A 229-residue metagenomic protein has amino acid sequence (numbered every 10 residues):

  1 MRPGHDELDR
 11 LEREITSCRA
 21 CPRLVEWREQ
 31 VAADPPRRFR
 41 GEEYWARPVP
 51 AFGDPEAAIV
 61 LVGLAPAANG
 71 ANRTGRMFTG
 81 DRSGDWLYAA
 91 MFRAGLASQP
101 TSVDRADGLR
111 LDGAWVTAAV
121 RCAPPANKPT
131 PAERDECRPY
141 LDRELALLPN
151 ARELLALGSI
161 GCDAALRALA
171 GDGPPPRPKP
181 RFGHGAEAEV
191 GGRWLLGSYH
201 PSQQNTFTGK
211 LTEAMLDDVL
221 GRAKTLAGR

Functional and structural regions predicted by a protein language model:
R2-R229: A polyanion-binding, active-site-adjacent surface
